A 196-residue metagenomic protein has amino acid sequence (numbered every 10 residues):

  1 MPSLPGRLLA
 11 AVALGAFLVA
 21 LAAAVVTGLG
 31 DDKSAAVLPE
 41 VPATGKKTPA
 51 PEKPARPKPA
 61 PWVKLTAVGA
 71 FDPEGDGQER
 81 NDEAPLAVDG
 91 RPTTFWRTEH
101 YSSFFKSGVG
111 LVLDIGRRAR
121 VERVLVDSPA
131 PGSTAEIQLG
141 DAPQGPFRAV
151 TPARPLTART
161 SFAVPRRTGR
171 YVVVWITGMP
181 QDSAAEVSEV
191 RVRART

Functional and structural regions predicted by a protein language model:
M1, G28-G116: Disordered, acidic Ser/Thr/Pro-rich linker "stalks" and the adjacent N-terminal cap of the next globular domain
M1-A10: Short, low-complexity patches enriched in S/T/P/G
A10-L14, I176-M179: Generic alpha-helical structural element
A11-A23: Hydrophobic membrane-insertion alpha-helices, especially the h-region of bacterial N-terminal signal peptides
L21-P39, G140, R193: Hydrophobic single-pass membrane-insertion segments
Q78, A158-F162: Short, surface-exposed linear segments at secondary-structure transitions and domain or protein termini
R91-F147, S161-T196: Aromatic, loop-rich ligand-recognition surfaces of beta-strand-rich domains
T151-L156: Short beta-strand segments within Ig-like beta-sandwich modules, predominantly Fibronectin type-III
